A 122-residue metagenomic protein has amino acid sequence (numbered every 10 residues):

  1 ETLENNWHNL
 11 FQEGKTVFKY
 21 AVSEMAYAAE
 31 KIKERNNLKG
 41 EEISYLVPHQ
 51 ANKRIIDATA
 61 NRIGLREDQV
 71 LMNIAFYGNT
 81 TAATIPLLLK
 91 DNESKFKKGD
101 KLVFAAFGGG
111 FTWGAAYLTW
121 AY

Functional and structural regions predicted by a protein language model:
E1-N73: Hydrophobic pocket-lining "lid/loop/helix" segments that shape and contact the acyl-thioester
F18-Y20, Y77, F107: Aromatic side chains
M25-Y27, T81-T84, K95-F96: A short linear-motif detector with a strong N-terminal bias
N52-R54, Y77-N79, G110-F111: Short Gly/Pro-enriched loop/turn and capping motifs at secondary-structure junctions
D57, P86-L89: Generic transmembrane alpha-helix signature in multi-pass membrane proteins, especially transporters/channels
N73-I85: Active-site-adjacent helical/loop segments in soluble small-molecule enzymes
L88-Y122: Conserved beta-strand-centric core segments of catalytic alpha/beta enzyme folds
